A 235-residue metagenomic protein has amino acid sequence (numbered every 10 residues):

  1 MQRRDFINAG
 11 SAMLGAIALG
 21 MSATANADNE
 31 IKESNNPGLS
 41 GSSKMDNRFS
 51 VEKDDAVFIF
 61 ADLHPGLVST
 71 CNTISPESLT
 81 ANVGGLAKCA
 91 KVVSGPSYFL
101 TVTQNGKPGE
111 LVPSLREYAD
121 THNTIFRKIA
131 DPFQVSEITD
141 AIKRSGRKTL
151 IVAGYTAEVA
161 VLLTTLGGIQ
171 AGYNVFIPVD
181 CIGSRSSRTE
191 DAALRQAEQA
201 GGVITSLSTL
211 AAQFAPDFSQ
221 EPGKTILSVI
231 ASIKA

Functional and structural regions predicted by a protein language model:
M1-Q2: Secretory targeting signals
D5, A16, D28-V57, N105-A235: Active-site-adjacent betaalpha module
D5-A25: N-terminal export signals
D54-D55, N72-A90, S94-F99: A short alpha/beta connector and helix-capping loop motif
V57-H64: Short acidic catalytic loops
P65-T70: Short acidic, Gly/Ser-rich segments with clustered Asp/Glu that frequently serve as metal-coordination loops in enzyme
F99-L100, E110: Amphipathic alpha-helical hairpins
